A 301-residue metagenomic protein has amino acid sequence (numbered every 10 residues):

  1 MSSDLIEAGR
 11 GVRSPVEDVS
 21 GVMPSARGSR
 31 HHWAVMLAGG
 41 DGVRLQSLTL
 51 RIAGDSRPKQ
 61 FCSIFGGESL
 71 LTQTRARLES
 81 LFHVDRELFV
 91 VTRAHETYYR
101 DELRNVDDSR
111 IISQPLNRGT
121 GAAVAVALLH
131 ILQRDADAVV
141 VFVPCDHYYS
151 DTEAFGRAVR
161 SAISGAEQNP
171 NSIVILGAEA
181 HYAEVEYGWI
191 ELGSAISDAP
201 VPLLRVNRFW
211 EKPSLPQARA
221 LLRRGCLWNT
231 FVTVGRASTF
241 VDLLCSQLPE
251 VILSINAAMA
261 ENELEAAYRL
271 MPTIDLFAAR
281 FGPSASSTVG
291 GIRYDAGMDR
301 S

Functional and structural regions predicted by a protein language model:
S2-P58, S63-R160: Conserved N-terminal catalytic core of the sugar/cofactor nucleotidyltransferase
P24-S29, G54, S80-F82, Q133-D135 (+6 more regions): Solvent-exposed alpha-helices and their adjacent loops that cap or buttress functional pockets in soluble metabolic
G42, T49, R75-F82, L103 (+6 more regions): Structural signal for hydrophobic packing residues in well-ordered secondary-structure cores of soluble enzyme domains
R44, E96-Y98, Y148-S150, Y182-V185 (+2 more regions): Short, active-site-adjacent cap segments at secondary-structure transitions
F61, I111, I173-I175, V289-G291: Conserved beta-strand scaffold positions in the cores of enzyme catalytic domains, especially in NTP/NDP-utilizing
N117-A122, Y182-E184, L215-P216, G297-R300: A short acidic, often aromatic-flanked loop/helix-cap motif at beta-alpha or helix-coil junctions that lines enzyme
D151-E184: Conserved donor-nucleotide/metal-binding helix-loop-beta segment in metal-dependent transferases, i.e., the alpha-helix
W189-S301: Catalytic core of tubulin tyrosine ligase-like
